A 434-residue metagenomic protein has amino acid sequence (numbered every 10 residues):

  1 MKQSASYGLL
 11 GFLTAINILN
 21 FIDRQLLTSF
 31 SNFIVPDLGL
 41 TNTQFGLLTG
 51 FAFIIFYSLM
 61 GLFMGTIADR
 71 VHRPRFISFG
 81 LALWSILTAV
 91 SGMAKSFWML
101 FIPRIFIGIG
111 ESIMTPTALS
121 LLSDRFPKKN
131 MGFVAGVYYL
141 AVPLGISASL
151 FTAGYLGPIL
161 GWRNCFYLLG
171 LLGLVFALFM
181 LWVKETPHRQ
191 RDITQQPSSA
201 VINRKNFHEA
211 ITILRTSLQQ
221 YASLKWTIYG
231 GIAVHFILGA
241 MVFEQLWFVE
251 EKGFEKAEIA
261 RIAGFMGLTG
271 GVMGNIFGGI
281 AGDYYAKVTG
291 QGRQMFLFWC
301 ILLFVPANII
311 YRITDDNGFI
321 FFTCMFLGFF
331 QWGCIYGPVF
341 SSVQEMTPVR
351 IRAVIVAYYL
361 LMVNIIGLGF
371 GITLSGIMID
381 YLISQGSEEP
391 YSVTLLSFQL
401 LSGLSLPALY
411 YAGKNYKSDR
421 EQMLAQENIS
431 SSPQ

Functional and structural regions predicted by a protein language model:
M1-K2, P187-W226, E251: Juxtamembrane intracellular "pre-TM" segments in multi-pass secondary transporters
L27-T28, Y221-I276, W332-Y336, F340 (+1 more regions): Extracytoplasmic gate region of multi-pass secondary transporters
F30-L59: Extracellular/periplasmic helix-loop-helix junction of adjacent transmembrane segments in MFS-like secondary
G39, H72, M93-M99, P127 (+1 more regions): Helix-breaking motifs and short loop linkers at transmembrane-helix boundaries and internal kinks in secondary membrane
L59-K95: Conserved MFS/SLC helix-loop-helix module at the cytosolic interface between two early adjacent transmembrane helices
R75-A89, R293-N308: Structural signature of the two symmetry-related core transmembrane helices
P103-P143: Cytoplasmic helix-loop-helix junction between adjacent transmembrane helices in 12-TM secondary transporters
Y138-H188: Helix-loop-helix hairpin linking two adjacent transmembrane segments in secondary transporters
